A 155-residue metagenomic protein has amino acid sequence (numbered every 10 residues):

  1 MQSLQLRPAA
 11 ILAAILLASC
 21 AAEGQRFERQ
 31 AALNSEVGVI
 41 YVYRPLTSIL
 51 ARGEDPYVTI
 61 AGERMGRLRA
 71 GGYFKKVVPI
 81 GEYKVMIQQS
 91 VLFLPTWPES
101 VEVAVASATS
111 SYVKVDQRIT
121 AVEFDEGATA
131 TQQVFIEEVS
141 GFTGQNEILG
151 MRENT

Functional and structural regions predicted by a protein language model:
M1-C20: Sec-dependent bacterial lipoprotein signal peptides
C20-T155: Short loop/turn and low-complexity linker motifs enriched in small/turn-promoting residues
